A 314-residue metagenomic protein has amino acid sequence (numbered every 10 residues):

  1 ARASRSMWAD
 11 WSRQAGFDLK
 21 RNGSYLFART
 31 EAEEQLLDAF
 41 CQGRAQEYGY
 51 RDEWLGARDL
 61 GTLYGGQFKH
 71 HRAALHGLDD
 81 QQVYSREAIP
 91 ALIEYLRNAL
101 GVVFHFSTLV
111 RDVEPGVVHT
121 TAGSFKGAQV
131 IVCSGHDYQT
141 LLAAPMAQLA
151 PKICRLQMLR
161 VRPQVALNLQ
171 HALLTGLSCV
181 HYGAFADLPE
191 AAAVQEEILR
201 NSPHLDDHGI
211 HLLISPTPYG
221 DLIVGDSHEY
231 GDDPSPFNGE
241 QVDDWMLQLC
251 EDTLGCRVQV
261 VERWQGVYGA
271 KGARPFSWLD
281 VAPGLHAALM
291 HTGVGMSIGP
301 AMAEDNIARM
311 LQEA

Functional and structural regions predicted by a protein language model:
A1-L63: Dinucleotide-binding Rossmann-like beta1-alpha1 core, especially the glycine-rich loop that anchors the ADP
G16-A28, D59-L100, S227-G231, H286-H291: Helix-loop-beta segment of a Rossmann-like dinucleotide-binding subdomain
R21, G56-A57, F104-T108, E114 (+1 more regions): Short loop/edge segments at beta-strand edges and connector loops that shape dinucleotide/nucleotide cofactor-binding
E33, D137-Q139, Y230: Glycine-rich nucleotide phosphate-binding loop and flanking beta-alpha elements of Rossmann-like dinucleotide-binding
A74-Q129, C133-S134: Helical element adjacent to the flavin cofactor pocket in flavoenzyme catalytic cores
S124-E190: Central helical "cap/lid" subdomain
A184-T217, D243, L249-D252: FAD cofactor-binding and catalytic pocket of flavoenzymes
G209-H211, T217-I223, E229-A314: C-terminal catalytic lobe of FAD-dependent flavoproteins
